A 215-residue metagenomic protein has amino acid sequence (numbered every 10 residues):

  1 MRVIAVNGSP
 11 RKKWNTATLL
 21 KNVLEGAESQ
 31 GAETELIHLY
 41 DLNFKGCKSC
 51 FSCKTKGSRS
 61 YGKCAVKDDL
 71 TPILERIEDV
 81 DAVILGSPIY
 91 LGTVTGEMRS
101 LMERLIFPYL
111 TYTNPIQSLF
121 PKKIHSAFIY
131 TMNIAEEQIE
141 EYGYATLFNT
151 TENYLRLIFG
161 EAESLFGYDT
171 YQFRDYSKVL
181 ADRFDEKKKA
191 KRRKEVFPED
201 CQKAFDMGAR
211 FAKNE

Functional and structural regions predicted by a protein language model:
M1-N114, R183-E215: N-terminal beta1-alpha1-beta2 submodule of the flavodoxin-like/Rossmannoid cofactor-binding fold
G8, L39, I129-T131, G167: Cofactor-binding loop segments of dinucleotide-utilizing enzymes, especially the Rossmann-like FAD- and NAD(P)+-binding
C47-C50, I139-E141, R174-V179: Short aromatic-enriched loop/helix-cap "lid" or pocket-rim segments at secondary-structure transitions that line
T71-E75, I129, R174-K178: Membrane-targeting and insertion segments and their boundary/processing signals
Y90-G92, I134-A135, Y171: Short, catalytically relevant binding-site loops at active-site mouths
G96, Y109-S164: Short, glycine-/small-residue-rich phosphate/pyrophosphate-handling segment
I158, S177-E186: The feature marks non-catalytic terminal segments
E163-R174: Beta-strand-loop-alpha "switch" segments that mediate conformational coupling across diverse proteins
